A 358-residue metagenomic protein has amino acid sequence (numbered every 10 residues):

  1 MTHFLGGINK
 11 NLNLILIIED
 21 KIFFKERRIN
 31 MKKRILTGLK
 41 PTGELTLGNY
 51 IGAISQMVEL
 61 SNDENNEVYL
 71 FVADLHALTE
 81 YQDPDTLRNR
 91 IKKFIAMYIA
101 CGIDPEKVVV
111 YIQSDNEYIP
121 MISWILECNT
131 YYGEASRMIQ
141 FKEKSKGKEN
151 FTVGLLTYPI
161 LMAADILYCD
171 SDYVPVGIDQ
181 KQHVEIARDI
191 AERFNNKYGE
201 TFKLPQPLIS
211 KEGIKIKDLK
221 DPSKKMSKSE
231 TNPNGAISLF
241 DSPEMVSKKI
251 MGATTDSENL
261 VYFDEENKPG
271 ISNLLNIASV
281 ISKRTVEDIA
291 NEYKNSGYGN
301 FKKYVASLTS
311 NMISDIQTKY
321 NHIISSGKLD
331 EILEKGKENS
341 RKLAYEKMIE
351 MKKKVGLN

Functional and structural regions predicted by a protein language model:
G6, K10-N30: Short, Lys/Arg-enriched N-terminal segments with co-localized hydrophobic residues within the first ~10-30 amino acids
K33-L36, P41-A164, I313, Q317: N-terminal Rossmann-like or analogous alpha/beta NTP/dinucleotide-binding catalytic cores that position adenine
L39-P41, D74-H76, D172-Y173, E230 (+1 more regions): Short, histidine-centered active-site or binding-site loop motifs used for metal coordination, general acid-base
N65, Y132-S136, Y168-P175, S279-I289: Short helix-capping/linker segments at secondary-structure and domain boundaries
D83-P84, Y173-G177, V261: Short, polar/flexible loop-turn hinges at active-site or ligand-entry regions and domain interfaces
Q140-F194, Y198, D218: Internal, conserved structured core segments that host functional sites
Q182, R188-N358: Conserved nucleotide- and phosphate/pyrophosphate-binding catalytic cores in adenylate/nucleotidyl-handling enzymes
